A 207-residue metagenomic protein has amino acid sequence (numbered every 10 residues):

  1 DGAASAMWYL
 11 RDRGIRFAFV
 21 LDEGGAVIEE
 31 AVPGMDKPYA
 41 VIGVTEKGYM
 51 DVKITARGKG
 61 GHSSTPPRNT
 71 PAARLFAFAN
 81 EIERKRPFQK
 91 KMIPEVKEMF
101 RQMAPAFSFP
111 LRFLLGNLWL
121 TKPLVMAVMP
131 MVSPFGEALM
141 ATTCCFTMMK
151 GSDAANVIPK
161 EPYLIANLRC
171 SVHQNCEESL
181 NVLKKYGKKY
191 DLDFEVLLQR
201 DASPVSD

Functional and structural regions predicted by a protein language model:
D1: Short helix-loop-beta-strand segments that form the rim/entrance of peptidase-like active sites
L10-A18, G25-K37, I42-D51, S63-M149 (+2 more regions): Acidic-enriched catalytic cores of C-N bond-cleaving enzymes acting on peptides and small amides
E23-G25, R57-G58, L197: Active-site-proximal beta-strand/loop segments in catalytic clefts of secreted hydrolases
K37-A40, K59, D201-A202: Short beta-alpha connecting loops at secondary-structure transitions that line or flank enzyme active sites
H62-P66, A154-A155, S203-S206: A generic structural signal for short coil/turn motifs at secondary-structure boundaries
V157-A166: Glycine-rich, aromatic-lined ligand/substrate-binding cores of catalytic and carbohydrate-binding domains
R169, F194-D207: A short beta-alpha structural unit
